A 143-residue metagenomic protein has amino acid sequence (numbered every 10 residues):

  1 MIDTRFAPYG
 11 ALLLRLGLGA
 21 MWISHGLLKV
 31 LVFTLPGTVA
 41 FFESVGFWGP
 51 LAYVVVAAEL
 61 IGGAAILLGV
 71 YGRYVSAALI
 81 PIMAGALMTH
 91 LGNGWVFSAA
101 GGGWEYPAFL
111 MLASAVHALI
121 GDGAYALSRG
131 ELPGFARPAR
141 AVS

Functional and structural regions predicted by a protein language model:
M1-V30, G49-A57, I61, L67-S143: Extended, low-polarity transmembrane helix blocks
L31-V45: Membrane-interface interhelical connector segments
